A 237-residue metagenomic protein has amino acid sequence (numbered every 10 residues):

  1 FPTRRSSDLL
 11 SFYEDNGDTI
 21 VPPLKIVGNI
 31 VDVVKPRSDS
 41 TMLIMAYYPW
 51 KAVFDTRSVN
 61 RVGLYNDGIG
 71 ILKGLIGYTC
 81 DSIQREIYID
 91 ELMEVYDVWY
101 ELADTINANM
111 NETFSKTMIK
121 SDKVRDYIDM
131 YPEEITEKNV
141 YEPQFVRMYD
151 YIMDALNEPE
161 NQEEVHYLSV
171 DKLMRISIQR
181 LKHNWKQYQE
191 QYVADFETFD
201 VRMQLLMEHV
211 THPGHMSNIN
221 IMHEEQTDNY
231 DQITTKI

Functional and structural regions predicted by a protein language model:
F1-S6: Short, small-residue-biased leader/transition segments that mark boundaries at the very start of proteins
L10-I237: Preference for long, solvent-exposed alpha-helical segments and helix-linker "stalks"
